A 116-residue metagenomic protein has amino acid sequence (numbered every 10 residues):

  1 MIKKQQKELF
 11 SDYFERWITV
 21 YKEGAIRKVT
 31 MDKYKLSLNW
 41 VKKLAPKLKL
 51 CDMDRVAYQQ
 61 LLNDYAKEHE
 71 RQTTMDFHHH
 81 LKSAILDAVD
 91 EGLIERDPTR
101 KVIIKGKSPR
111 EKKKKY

Functional and structural regions predicted by a protein language model:
I2-S11, I18-L93: N-terminal core-binding DNA-recognition domain of tyrosine site-specific recombinases/integrases
K3-K4, V89, K105, K112-Y116: Intrinsic low-complexity, intrinsically disordered segments enriched in polar/basic residues
L50, T99-V102: Short clusters of hydrophobic/aromatic residues that line enzyme substrate/ligand-binding pockets
C51, I94-R96, K107-Y116: DNA breakage-rejoining catalytic core of tyrosine-based enzymes
V56, K101-K107: Short linear capping/connector segments at secondary-structure termini
